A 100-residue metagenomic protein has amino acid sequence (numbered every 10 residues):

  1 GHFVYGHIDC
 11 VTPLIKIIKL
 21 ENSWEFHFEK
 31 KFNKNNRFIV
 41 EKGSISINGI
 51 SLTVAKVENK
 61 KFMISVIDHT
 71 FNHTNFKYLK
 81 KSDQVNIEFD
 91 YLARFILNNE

Functional and structural regions predicted by a protein language model:
G1-E100: Conserved loop->alpha-helix
